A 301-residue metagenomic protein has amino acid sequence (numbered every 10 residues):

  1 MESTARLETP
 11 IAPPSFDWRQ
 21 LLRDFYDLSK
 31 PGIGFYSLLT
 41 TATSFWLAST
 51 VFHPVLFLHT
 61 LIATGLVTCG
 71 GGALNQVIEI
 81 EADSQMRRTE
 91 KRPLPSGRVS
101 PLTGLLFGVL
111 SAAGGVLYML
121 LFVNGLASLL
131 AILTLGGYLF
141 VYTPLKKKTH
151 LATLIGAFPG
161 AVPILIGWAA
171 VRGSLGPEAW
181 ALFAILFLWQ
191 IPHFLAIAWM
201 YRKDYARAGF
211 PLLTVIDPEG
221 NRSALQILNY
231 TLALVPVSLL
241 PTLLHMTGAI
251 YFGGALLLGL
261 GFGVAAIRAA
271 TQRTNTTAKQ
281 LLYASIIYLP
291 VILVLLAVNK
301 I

Functional and structural regions predicted by a protein language model:
S3-Q20, I78-V99, L195-S223: Cytosolic, membrane-interface loops and tails of multi-pass inner-membrane proteins
L39-A42, R92-P93, I155-V171, R222 (+1 more regions): Small-residue-rich segments of transmembrane alpha-helices in multi-pass membrane proteins, especially helix faces
L39-I80, R88, A112-V116, L129-F140 (+1 more regions): Membrane-embedded alpha-helical segments that form the functional core of polytopic membrane enzymes, especially those
L66-L74, G136-P144, I185-R202, V235 (+1 more regions): Transmembrane alpha-helical segments that form the membrane-embedded catalytic/substrate-channel core of multi-pass
I80, R88-L129, P218-T242: Multi-pass membrane catalytic core of lipid/isoprenoid biosynthesis enzymes
P101-V171: Intramembrane alpha-helical segments
M119-L133, L186, A249-L258, N299: Structural signature of hydrophobic alpha-helical transmembrane segments
E219-R222, G263-V291: Interfacial loop-to-transmembrane junctions
